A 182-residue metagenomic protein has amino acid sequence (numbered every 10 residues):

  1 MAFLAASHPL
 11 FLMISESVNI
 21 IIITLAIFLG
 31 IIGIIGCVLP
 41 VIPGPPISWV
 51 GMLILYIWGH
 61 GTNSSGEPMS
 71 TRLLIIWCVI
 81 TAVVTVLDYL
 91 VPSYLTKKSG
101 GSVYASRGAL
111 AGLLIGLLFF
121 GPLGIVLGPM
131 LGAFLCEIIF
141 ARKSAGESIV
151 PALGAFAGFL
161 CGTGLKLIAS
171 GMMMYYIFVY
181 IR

Functional and structural regions predicted by a protein language model:
M1-I21: Short, strongly hydrophobic alpha-helical membrane anchors
N19-L29, S99-A111, E147-A152: Short hydrophobic alpha-helical membrane-embedded segments
L29, G33, I80-Y89, L117 (+3 more regions): Alpha-helical transmembrane segments of multi-pass membrane proteins
G30-W49, L113-G124: Transmembrane alpha-helix interface/packing and boundary motifs in multi-pass membrane proteins, characterized by
S48-G66, A111-L117, L131-F140: Interfacial segments of multi-pass membrane proteins
S70-G116: Helix-adjacent hinge/juxtasegments
P92-K98, P129-K143: Juxtamembrane interface at the ends
A141-R182: C-terminal binding/interaction regions
